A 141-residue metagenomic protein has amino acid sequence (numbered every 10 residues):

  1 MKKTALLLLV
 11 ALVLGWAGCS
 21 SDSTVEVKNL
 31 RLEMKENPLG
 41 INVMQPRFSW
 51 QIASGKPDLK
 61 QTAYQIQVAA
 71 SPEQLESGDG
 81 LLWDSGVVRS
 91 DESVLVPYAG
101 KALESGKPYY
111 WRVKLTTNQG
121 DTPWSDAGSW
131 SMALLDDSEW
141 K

Functional and structural regions predicted by a protein language model:
T4, A127-G128: Composition- and surface-driven signal marking solvent-exposed, interaction-prone regions in large proteins
T4-V13: Sec-dependent N-terminal signal peptides
L12-E26: Bacterial Sec-dependent signal peptides at the C-terminal "C-region" and cleavage site
D22-P57, S129-W140: Pro/Thr/Ser/Gly-rich low-complexity, intrinsically disordered linker/stalk tracts
I52, L59-P108, N118-W124, W140-K141: Recognizes extended acidic, P/S/T-rich segments that occur within or adjacent to Ig-like beta-sandwich modules
